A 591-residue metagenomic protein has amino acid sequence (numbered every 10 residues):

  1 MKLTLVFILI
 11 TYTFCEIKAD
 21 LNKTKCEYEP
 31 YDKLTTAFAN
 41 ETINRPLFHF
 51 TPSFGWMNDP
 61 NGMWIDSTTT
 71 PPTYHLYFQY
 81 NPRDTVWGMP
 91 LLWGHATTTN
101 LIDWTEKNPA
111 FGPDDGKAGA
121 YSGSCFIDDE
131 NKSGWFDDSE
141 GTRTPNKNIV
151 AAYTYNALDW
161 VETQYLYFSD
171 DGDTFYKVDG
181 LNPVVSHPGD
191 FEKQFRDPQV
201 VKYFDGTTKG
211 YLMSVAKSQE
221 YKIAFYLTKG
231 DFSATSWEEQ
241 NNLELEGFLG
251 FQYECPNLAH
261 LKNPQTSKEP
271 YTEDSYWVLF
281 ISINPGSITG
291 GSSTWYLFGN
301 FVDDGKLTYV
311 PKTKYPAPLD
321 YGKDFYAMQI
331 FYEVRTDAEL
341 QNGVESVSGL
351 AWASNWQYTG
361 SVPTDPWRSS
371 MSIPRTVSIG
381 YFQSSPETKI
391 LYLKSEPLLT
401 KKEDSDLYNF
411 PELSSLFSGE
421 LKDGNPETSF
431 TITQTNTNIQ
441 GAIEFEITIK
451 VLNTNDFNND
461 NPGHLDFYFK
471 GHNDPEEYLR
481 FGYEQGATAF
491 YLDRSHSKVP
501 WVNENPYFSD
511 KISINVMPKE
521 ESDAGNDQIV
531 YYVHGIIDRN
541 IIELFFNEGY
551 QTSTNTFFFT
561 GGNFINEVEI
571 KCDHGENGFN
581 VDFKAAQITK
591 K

Functional and structural regions predicted by a protein language model:
M1-A19: Cleavable N-terminal signal peptides of Sec/SRP-targeted secreted and luminal proteins
L9, D20-N22, F430-T435: An N-terminal domain-start capping segment
I17-D197, K202-F251, K262-Y321, E339-V344 (+3 more regions): Beta-rich carbohydrate-recognition and catalytic domains
Y31-T36, Y271-E273, F301-K591: Beta-rich accessory regions
G123, Y253-L258, Y326-M328: Repeated scaffold domains used in trafficking and secretory/extracellular systems, primarily beta-propellers
A259-N263, Y332-E333: Short glycine/serine- and small hydrophobic-enriched flexible loop segments
